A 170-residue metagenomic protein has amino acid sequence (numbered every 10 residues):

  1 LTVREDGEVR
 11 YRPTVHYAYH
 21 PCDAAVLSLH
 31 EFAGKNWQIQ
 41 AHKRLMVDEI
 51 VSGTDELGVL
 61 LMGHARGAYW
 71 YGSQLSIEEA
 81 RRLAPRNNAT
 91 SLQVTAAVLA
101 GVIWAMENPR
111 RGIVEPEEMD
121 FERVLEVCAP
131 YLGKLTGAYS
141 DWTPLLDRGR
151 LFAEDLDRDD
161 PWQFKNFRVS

Functional and structural regions predicted by a protein language model:
L1-S170: C-terminal catalytic/substrate-binding lobe primarily of soluble NAD(P)-dependent oxidoreductases
